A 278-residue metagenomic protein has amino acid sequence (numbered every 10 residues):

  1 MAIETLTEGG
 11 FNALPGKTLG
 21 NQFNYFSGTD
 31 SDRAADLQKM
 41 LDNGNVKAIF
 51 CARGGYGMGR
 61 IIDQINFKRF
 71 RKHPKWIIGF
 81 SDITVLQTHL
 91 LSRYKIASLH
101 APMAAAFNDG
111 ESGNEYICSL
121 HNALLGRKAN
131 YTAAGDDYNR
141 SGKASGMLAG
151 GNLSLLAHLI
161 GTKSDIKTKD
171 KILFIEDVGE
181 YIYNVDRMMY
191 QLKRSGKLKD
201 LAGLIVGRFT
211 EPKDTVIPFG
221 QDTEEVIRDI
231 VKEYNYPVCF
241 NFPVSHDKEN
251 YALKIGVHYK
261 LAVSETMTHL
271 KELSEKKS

Functional and structural regions predicted by a protein language model:
M1-N45: ATP/NTP phosphate-donor binding region
L14-K17, G79, L201-R208, C239: Short internal beta-strands
I49, D82, L156, L204 (+1 more regions): Buried hydrophobic positions in well-ordered alpha/beta secondary-structure cores of metabolic enzymes
C51-G59: N-terminal glycine-rich "phosphate-gripper" loop used for MgATP/nucleotide binding and carboxylate activation
I65-H89, A97-M103, Y234-P237: Short, acidic/small-residue loops that bind anionic groups at enzyme active sites
K95-G161: Conserved anion/nucleotide-ligand pocket segment
K167-T223: Internal helical hairpin/lid segments
R208-S278: ATP/nucleoside-binding phosphotransfer catalytic cores, i.e., glycine-rich phosphate-binding loops
